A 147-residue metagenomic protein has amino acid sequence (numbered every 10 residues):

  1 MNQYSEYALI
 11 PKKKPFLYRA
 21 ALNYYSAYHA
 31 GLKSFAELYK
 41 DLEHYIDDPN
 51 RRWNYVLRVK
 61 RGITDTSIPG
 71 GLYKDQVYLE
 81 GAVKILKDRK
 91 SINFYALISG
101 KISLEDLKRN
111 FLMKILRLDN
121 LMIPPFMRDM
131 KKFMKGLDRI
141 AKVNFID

Functional and structural regions predicted by a protein language model:
M1-I10: An active-site-proximal "capping" alpha-helix that borders the catalytic cofactor pocket
F16-D147: Conserved alpha-helical "signature site" that marks functionally important helical segments or helix/loop junctions
